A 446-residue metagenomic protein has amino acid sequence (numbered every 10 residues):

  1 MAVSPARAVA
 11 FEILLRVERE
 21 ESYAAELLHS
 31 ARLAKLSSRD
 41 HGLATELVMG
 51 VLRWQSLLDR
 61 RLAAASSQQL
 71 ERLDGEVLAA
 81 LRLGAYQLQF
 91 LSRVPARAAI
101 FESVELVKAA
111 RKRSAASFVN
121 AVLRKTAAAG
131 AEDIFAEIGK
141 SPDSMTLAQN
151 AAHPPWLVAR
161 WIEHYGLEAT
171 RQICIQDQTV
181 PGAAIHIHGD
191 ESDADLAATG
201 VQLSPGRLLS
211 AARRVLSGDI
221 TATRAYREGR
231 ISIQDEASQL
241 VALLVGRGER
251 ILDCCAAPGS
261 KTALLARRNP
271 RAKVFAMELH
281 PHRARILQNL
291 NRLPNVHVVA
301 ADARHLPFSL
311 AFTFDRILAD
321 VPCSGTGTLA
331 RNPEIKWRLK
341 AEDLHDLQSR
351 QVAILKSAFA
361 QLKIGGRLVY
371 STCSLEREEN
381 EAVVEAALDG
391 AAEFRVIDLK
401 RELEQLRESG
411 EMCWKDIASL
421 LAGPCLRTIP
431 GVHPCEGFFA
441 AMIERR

Functional and structural regions predicted by a protein language model:
M1-R446: S-adenosylmethionine
